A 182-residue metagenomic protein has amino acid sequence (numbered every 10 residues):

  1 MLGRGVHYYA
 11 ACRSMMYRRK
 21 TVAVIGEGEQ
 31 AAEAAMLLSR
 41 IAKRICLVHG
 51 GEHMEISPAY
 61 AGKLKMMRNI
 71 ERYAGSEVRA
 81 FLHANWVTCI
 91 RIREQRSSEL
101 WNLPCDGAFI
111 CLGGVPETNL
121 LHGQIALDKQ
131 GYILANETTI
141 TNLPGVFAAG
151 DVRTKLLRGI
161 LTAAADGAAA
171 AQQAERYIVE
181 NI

Functional and structural regions predicted by a protein language model:
M1-M16, C111-L161, D166-A169, R176: FAD-site-proximal beta/loop scaffold in flavoenzymes
G3-H7, K20, R44, R72-A74: Rossmann-fold dehydrogenase core element
A11, E27, G50-E52, D151: Cofactor-binding loop segments of dinucleotide-utilizing enzymes, especially the Rossmann-like FAD- and NAD(P)+-binding
R18-I41: Rossmann-like NAD(P)H-binding beta-loop-alpha module
R19, C105, L143: Active-site acidic short loop of glycosyltransferases
R40-N136, R176-I182: A Rossmann-like FAD-binding core segment of flavoenzymes
